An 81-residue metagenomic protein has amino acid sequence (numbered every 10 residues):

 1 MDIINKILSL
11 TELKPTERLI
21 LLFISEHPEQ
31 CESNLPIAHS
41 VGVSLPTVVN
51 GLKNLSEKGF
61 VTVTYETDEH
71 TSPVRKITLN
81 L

Functional and structural regions predicted by a protein language model:
M1-H39, T47: Short recognition helix of helix-turn-helix/winged-helix DNA-binding domains
E26-L81: Winged helix-turn-helix DNA-binding recognition segment
